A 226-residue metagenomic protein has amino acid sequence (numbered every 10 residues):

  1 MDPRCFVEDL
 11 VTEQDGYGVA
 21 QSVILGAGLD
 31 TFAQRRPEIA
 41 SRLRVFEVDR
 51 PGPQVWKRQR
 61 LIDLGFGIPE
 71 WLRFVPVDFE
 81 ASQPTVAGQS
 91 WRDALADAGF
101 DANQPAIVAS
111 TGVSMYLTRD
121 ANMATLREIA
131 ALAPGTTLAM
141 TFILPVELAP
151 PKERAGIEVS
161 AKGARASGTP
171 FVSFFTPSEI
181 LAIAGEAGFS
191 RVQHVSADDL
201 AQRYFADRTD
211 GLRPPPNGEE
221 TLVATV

Functional and structural regions predicted by a protein language model:
M1-V226: Alpha-helical subdomain
